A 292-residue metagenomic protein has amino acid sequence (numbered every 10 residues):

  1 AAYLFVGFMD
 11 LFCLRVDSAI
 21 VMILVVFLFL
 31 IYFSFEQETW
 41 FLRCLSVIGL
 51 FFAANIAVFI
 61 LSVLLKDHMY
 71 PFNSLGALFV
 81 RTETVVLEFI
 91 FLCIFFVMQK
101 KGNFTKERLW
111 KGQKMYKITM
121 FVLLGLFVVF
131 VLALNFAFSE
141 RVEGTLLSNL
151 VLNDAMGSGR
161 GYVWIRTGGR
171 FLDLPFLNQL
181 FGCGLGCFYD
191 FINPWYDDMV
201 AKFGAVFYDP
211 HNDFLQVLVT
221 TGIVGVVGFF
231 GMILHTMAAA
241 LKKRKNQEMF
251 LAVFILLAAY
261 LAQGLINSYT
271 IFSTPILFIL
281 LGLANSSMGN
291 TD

Functional and structural regions predicted by a protein language model:
A1-D10, F29-L30, F51-A53: Hydrophobic transmembrane helix bundles of membrane-integrated enzymes that assemble and modify cell-envelope
A2-L14, A259-L265: Membrane-interface alpha helices of multi-pass inner-membrane proteins
V21-F33, L42-F72, G76-Q99, K245-D292: Transmembrane alpha-helices of multi-pass inner-membrane enzymes
S34-L42, T105-M115, L241-Q247: Membrane-interface helix-boundary motifs at transmembrane edges
S62-K117, F121-Q179: Flexible juxtamembrane loops connecting transmembrane helices in multi-pass membrane enzymes that build or modify
K66-A77, Y162-W164, D198-V217: Juxtamembrane membrane-water interface segments that cap and precede transmembrane helices
S158-F207, T221-V227: TM-adjacent membrane-interface loops and short helices in multi-pass inner/ER membrane proteins
I223-A252: Hydrophobic transmembrane alpha-helices and their immediate junctions
